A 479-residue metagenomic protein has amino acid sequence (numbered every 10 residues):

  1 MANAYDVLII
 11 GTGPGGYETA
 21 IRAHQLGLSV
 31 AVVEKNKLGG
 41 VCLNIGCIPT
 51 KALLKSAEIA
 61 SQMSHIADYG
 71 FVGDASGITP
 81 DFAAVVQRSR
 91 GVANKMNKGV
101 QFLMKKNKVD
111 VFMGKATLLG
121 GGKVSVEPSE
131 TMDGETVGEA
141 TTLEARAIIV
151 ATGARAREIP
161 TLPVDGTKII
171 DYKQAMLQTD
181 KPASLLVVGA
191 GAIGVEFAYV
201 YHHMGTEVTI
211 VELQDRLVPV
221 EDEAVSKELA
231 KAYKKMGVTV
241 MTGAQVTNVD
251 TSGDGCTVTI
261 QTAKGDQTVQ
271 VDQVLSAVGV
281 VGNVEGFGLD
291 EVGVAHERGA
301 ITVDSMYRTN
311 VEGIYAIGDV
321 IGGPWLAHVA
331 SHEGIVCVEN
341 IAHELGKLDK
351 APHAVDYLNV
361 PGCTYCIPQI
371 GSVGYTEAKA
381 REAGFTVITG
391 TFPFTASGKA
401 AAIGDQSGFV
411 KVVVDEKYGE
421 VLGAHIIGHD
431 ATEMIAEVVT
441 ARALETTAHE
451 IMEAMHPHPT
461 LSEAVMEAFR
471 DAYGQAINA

Functional and structural regions predicted by a protein language model:
A2-G13, A183-G191: Beta1/beta-strand and adjacent pyrophosphate-binding region of the FAD-binding site in flavoprotein oxidoreductases
A2-Y5, I21-L28, V33-K181, Q214-V218 (+5 more regions): Glycine-rich flavin
L8-G15, T19-N36, V41, I48 (+4 more regions): Flexible, glycine-rich terminal cap/loop adjacent to redox cofactors in electron-transfer oxidoreductases
L8-I10, A116, T142-G153, V188 (+2 more regions): Short hydrophobic core segments
G15-T19, V41, I169, G194-F197 (+2 more regions): Short glycine/serine/threonine-rich phosphate/pyrophosphate-binding segments that cradle anionic phosphate groups
C47, T152-E207, V211, T239-V240 (+1 more regions): Glycine-rich dinucleotide-binding loop and its adjacent helix/turn
D110-M113, T117-D133, G205-S305, Y375 (+1 more regions): A Rossmann-like FAD-binding core segment of flavoenzymes
D165-K181, T268-D349: FAD-site-proximal beta/loop scaffold in flavoenzymes
